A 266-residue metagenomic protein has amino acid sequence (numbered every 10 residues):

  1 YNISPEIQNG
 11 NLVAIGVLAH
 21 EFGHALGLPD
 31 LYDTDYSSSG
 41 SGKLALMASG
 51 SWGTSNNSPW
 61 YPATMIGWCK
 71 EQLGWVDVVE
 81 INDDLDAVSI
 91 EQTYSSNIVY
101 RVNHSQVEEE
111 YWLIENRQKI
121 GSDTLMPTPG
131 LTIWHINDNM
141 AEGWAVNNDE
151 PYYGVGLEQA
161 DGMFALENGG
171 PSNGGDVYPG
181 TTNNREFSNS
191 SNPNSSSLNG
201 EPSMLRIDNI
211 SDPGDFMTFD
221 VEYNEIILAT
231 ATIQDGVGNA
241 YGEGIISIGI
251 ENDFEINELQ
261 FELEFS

Functional and structural regions predicted by a protein language model:
Y1-T128, W134-N139: Extracellular hydrolytic enzyme modules, especially secreted metalloproteases of the metzincin/thermolysin-like class
S41, L205-I207, I256: A broad structural signal for short, well-ordered beta-strand segments within beta-sheet-rich domains
Q92-E225: Extracellular low-complexity, Gly/Ser/Thr-rich intrinsically disordered linkers and protease-sensitive activation/hinge
N209-I210, I233-G236: Short amphipathic beta-strand and strand-loop transition segments with alternating hydrophobic
I227-I233: Proline-enriched interdomain boundary motifs that mark the N-terminal boundary and often initiate the first structured
G238-S266: Low-complexity, serine/threonine/proline/glycine-rich extracellular segments that form mucin-like
